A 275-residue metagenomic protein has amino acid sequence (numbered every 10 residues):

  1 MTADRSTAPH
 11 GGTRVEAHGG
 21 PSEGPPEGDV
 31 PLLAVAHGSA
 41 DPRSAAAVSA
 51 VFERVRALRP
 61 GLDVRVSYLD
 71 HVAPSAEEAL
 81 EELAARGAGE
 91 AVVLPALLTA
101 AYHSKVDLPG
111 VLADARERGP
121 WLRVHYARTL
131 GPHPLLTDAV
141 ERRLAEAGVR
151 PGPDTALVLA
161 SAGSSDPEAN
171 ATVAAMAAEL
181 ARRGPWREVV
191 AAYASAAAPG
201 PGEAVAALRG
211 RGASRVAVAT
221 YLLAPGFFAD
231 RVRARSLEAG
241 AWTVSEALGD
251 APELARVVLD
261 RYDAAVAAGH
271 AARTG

Functional and structural regions predicted by a protein language model:
M1-G275: Active-site-proximal alpha-helix that buttresses catalytic centers in soluble enzyme cores
